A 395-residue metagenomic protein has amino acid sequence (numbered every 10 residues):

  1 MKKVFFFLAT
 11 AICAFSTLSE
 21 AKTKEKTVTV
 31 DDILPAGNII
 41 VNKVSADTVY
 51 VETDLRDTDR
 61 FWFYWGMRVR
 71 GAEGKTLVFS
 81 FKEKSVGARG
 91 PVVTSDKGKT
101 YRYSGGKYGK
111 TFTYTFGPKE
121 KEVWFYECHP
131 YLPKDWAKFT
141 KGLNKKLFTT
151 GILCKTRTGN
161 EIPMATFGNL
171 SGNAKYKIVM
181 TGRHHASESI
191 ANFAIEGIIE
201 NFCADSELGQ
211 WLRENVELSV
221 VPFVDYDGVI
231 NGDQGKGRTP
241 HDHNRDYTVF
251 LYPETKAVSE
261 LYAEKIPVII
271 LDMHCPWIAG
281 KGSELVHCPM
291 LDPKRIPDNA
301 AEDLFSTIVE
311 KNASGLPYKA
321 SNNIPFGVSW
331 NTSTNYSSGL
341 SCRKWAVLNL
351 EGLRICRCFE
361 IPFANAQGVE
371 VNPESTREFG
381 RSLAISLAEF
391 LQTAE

Functional and structural regions predicted by a protein language model:
V4-C13: Sec-dependent N-terminal signal peptides
A14-T23: Bacterial Sec-dependent signal peptides at the C-terminal "C-region" and cleavage site
K22-K119: Extreme N-terminal flexible tails
K107-K146: Extended acidic/polar, glycine-enriched regions that form or flank non-catalytic beta-rich accessory modules
F125, A194-I199, F379-L387: Short amphipathic C-terminal alpha-helix that caps PH/PH-like domains
T150-F167, G172-N349, L353-Q367: Active-site/substrate-binding loop(s) of hydrolase catalytic cores
A366-E395: His/Asp/Glu-rich mid-to-C-terminal helical/loop segments that flank catalytic regions of hydrolases
